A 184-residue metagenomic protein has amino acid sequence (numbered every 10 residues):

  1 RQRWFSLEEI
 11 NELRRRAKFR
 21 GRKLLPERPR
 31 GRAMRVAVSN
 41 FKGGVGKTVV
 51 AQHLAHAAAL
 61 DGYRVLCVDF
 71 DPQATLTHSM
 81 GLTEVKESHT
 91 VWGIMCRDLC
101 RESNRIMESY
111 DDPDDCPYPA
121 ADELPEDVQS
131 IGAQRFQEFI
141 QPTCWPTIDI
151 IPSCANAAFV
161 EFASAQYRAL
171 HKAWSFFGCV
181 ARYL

Functional and structural regions predicted by a protein language model:
Q2-L184: P-loop NTP-binding core
